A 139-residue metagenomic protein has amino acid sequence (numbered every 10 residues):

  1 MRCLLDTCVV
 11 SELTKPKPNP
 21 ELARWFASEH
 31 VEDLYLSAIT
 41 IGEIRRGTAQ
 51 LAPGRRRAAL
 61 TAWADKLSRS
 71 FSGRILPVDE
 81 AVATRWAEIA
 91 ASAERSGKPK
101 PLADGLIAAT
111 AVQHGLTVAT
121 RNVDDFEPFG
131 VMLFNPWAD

Functional and structural regions predicted by a protein language model:
M1, A108-D139: Acidic, PIN/NYN-like endoribonuclease modules and their adjacent C-terminal/linker elements
M1, R24-S28, K66-L67, I75 (+2 more regions): Short secondary-structure boundary/capping segments
M1-T40, A49-K66, D139: Short, well-structured N-terminal submotif of metal-dependent ribonuclease cores
V10, I41-I44, A83, F126: A generic structural signal for short hydrophobic patches within well-formed alpha-helices
E12-L13, W25, G47, W86-I89 (+2 more regions): Residues that scaffold the ATP/ADP-binding catalytic core of kinase and kinase-like folds
H30, F71, F129-G130: Short, structured coil segments at secondary-structure junctions
R46-G54, S70-T117: Active-site neighborhoods of divalent-metal-dependent phosphate/nucleic-acid chemistry enzymes
